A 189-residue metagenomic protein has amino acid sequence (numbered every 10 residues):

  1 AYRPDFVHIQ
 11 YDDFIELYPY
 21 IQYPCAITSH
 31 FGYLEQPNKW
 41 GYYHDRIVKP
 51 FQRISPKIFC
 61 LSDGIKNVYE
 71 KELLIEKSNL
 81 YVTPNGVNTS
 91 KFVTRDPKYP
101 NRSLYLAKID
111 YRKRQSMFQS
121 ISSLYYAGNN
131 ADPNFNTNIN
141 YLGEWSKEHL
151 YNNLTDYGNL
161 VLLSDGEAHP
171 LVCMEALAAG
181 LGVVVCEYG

Functional and structural regions predicted by a protein language model:
I9-F14, S29: Short His-centered aromatic/hydrophobic patch
N38-I58: Membrane-proximal helix-turn-helix segments that form the acceptor-binding/catalytic region of lipid-linked
F59, D96-K113, Q119-Y125: Conserved donor-binding/catalytic core segment of Leloir-type glycosyltransferases
G64, G86: Carbohydrate-associated surface elements
Y151, M174-A178: Short alpha-helical segment that forms part of, or immediately flanks, the ligand-binding pocket in carbohydrate-active
Y151-Y157: Short alpha-helical donor nucleotide-sugar binding micro-motif in glycosyltransferases
D165: Aromatic "clamp/platform" in nucleotide-sugar-dependent glycosyltransferases that forms part of the donor/acceptor
G182-V185: Short hydrophobic beta-strand element within catalytic cores of glycosyltransferases and related nucleotide-activated
